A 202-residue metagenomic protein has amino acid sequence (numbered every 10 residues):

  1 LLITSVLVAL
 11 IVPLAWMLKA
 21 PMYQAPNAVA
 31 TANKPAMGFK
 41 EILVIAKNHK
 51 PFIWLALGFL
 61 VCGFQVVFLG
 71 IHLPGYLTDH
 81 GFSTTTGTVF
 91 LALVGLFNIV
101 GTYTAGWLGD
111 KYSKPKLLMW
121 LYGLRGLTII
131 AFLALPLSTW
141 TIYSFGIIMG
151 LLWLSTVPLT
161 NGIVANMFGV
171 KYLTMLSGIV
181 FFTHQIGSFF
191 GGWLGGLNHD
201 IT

Functional and structural regions predicted by a protein language model:
L1, F59, L91, G95 (+2 more regions): Small-residue-rich transmembrane alpha-helices and their cytosolic helix-loop interfaces in multi-pass secondary
L1, L77-T78, L108-G109, L194-T202: Interfacial helix-cap and linker-helix signal at transmembrane-aqueous boundaries of multi-pass secondary transporters
I3-T31: C-terminal membrane-cytosol helix-exit motif in multi-pass small-molecule transporters
P26-W54: Juxtamembrane intracellular "pre-TM" segments in multi-pass secondary transporters
K47-W107, V157, G191: Extracytoplasmic gate region of multi-pass secondary transporters
F52, K114, V170-T174: Cytoplasm-facing, short amphipathic helices at loop-to-helix transitions on the intracellular side of 12-TM secondary
F68, T86, A92-N98, T102-I163: C-terminal transmembrane helical hairpin of 12-TM major facilitator-type secondary transporters
L154, A165-T202: A late C-terminal transmembrane helix in Major Facilitator Superfamily
